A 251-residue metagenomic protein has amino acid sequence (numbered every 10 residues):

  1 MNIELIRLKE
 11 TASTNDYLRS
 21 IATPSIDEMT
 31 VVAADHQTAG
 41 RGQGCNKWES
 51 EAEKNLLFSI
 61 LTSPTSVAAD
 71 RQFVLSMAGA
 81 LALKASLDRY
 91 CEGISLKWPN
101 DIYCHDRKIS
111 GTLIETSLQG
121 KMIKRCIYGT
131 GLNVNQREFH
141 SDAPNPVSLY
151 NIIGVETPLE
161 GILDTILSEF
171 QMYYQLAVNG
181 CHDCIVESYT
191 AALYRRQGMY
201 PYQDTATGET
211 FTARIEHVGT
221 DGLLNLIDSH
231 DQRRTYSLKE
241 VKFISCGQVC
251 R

Functional and structural regions predicted by a protein language model:
M1-R89, E156, C250-R251: N-terminal lobe of the biotin/lipoate ligase/transferase fold
T65-A68, V74-I94, C104-R251: Long, positively charged amphipathic alpha-helical accessory segments at protein N-termini or as interdomain linkers
